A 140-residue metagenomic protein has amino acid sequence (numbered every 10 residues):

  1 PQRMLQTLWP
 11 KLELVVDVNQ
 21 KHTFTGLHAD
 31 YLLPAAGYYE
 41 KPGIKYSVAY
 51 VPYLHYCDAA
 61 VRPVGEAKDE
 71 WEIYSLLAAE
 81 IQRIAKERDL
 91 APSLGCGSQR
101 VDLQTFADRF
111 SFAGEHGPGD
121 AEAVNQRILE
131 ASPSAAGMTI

Functional and structural regions predicted by a protein language model:
P1-L12, F24-I140: Domain-level signature for respiratory redox metalloenzymes
V15: ADP-ribose/adenylate-binding Rossmann-like module
V18-F24: Short, polar loop motifs at secondary-structure junctions
